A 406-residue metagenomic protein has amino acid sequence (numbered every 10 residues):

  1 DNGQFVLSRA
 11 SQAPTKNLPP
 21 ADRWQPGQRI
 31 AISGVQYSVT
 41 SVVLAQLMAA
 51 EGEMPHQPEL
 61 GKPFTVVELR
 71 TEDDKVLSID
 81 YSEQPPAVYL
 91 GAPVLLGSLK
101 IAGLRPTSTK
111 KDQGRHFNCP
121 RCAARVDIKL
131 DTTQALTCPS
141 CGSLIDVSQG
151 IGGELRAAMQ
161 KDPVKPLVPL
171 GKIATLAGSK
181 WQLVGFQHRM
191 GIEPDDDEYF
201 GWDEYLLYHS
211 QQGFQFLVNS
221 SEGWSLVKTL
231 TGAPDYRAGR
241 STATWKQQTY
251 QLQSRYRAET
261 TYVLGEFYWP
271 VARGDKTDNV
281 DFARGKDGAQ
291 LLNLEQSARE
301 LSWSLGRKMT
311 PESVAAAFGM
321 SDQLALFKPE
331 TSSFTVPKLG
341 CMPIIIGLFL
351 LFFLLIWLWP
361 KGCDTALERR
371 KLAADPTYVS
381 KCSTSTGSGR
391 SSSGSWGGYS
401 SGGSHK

Functional and structural regions predicted by a protein language model:
N2-V168, K172-L339: Short, surface-exposed polybasic-aromatic patches that bind anionic ligands, especially phosphate groups
P311-K406: Low-complexity, glycine/proline/serine-enriched intrinsically disordered segments
